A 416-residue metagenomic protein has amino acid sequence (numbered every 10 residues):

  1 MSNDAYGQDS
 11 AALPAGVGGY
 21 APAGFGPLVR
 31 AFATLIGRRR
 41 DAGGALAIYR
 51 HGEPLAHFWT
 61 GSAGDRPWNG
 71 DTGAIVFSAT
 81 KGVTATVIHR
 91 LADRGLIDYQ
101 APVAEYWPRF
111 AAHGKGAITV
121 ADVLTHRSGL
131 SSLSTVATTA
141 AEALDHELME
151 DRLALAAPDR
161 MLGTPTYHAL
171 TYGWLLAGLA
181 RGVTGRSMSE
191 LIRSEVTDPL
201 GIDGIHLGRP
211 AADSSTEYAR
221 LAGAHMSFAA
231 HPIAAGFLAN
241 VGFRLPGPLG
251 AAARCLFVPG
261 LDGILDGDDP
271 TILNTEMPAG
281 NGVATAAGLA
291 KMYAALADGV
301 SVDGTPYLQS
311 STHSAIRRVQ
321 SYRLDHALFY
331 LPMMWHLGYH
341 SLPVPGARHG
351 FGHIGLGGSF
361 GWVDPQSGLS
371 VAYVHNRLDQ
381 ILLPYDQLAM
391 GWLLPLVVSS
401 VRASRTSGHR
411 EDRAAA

Functional and structural regions predicted by a protein language model:
G16-F77: Short, conserved catalytic-motif segment at the N-terminal edge
G26, F32-A33, G52, T72-A101 (+3 more regions): Active-site SXXK
V29, A33, H89, V103-A104 (+9 more regions): Non-transmembrane alpha-helical segments in soluble domains of secreted/periplasmic/extracellular proteins
A56, G70-G73, S132-Y218, D266 (+2 more regions): Catalytic-site signature segments of enzymes, centered on catalytic residues
I75-A79, V83, L91-S131, T135 (+3 more regions): Active-site helix/loop module of the DD-peptidase/beta-lactamase fold, centered on the serine-lysine SxxK catalytic
H126, Y172-L179, E276, G280-S301 (+1 more regions): Active-site-proximal alpha-helical segments within enzyme catalytic domains
A222-A286, S314-S367, D412: Active-site Gly/Thr loop motif
D298, R317-D325, I381-A416: Short, gly/Ser/Thr-rich active-site loops of penicillin-recognizing serine hydrolases
